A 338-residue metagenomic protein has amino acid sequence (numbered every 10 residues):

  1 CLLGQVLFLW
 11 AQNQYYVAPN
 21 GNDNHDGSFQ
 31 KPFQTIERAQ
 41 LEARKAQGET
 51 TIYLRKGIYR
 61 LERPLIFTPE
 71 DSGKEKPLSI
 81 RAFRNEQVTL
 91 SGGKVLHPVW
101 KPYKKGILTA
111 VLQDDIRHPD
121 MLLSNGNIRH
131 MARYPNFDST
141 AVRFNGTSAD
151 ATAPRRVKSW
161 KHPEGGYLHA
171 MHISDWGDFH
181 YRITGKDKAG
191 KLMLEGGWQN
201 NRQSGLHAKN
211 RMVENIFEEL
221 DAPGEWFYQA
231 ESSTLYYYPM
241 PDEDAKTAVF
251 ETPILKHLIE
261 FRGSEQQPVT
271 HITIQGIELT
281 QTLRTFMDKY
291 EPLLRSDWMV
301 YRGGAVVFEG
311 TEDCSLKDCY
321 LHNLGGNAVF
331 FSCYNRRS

Functional and structural regions predicted by a protein language model:
C1-N13: Bacterial Sec-dependent N-terminal signal peptides
Y16-G310, S315, Y320: Extracellular polysaccharide-degrading/modifying enzymes targeting complex plant/algal/animal polysaccharides
G126, R337-S338: Repeat-unit-sized solenoid/scaffold elements
F330: Active-site pocket-lining segments that scaffold enzyme catalytic pockets across diverse folds
